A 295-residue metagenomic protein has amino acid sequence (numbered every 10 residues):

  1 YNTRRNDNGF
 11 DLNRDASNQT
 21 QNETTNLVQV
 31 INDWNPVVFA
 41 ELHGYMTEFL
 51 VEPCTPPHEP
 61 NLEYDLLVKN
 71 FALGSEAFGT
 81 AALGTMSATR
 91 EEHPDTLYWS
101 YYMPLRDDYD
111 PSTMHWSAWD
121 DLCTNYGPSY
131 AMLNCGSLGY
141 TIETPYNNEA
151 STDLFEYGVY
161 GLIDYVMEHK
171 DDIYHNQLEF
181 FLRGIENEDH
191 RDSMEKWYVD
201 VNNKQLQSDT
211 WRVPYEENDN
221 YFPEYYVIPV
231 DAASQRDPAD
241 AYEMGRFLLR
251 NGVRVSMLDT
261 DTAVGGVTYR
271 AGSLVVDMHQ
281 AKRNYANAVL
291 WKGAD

Functional and structural regions predicted by a protein language model:
Y1-V30: Active-site rim/loop-helix segments in enzyme catalytic domains that contact anionic ligands
N8, R14-D15, V30, W34-N35 (+2 more regions): Intrinsic-disorder/low-complexity accessory segments
E23, E41, E143: Acidic-residue sensor for enzyme active/binding pockets
I31-Y45: Proline-aspartate-enriched helix->loop->beta-strand connector
E41-H43, F49-T55, T152-D153, A288: Short, solvent-exposed loop/turn and secondary-structure capping segments
H43-M46, P145-N147: Catalytic metal-binding/acid-base residues of hydrolase active sites
